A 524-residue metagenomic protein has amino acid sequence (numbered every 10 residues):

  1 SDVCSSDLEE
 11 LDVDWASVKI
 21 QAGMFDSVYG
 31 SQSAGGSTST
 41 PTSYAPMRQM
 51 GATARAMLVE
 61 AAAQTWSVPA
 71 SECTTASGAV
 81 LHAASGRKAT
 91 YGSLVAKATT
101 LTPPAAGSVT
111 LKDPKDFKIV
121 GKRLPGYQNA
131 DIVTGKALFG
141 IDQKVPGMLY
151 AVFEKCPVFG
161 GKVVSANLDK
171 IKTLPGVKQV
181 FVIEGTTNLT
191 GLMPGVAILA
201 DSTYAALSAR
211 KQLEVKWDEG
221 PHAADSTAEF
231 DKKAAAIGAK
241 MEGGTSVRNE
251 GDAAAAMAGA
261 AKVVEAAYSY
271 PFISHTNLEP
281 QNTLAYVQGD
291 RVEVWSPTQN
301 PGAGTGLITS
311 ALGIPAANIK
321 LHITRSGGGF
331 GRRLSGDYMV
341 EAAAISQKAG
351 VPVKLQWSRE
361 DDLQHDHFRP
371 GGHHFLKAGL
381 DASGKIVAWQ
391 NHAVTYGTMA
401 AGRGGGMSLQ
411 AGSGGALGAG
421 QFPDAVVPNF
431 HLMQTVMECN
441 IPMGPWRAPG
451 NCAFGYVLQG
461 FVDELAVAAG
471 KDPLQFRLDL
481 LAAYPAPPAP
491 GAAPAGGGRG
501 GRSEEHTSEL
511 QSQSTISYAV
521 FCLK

Functional and structural regions predicted by a protein language model:
S1-E504, S508, S517: Structural alpha/beta core scaffold segments of enzyme domains
E509-K524: Short "domain-exit" segments at the C-terminal end of structured domains
